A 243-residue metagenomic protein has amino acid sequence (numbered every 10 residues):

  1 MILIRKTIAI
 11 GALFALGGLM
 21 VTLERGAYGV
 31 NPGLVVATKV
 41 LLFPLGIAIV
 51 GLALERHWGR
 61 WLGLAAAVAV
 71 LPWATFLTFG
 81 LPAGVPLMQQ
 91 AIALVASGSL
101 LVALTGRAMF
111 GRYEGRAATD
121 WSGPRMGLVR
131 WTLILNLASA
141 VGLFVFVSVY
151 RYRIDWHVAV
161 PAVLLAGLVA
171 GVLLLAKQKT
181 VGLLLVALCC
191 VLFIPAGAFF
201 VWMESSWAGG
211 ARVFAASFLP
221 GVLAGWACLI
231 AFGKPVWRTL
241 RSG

Functional and structural regions predicted by a protein language model:
M1-G243: Topology signature of small-to-medium multi-pass alpha-helical membrane proteins
